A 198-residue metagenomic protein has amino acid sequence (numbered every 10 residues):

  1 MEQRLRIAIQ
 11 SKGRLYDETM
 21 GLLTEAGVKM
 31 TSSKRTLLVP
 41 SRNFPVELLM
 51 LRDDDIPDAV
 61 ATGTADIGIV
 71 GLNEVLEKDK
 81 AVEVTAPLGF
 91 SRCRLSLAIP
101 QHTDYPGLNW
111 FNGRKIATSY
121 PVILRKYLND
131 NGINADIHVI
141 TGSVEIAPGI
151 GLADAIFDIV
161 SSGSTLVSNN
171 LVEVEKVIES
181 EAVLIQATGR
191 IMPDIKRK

Functional and structural regions predicted by a protein language model:
M1-K198: Domain-level signature for soluble enzymes in the chorismate/prephenate branch of the shikimate pathway
